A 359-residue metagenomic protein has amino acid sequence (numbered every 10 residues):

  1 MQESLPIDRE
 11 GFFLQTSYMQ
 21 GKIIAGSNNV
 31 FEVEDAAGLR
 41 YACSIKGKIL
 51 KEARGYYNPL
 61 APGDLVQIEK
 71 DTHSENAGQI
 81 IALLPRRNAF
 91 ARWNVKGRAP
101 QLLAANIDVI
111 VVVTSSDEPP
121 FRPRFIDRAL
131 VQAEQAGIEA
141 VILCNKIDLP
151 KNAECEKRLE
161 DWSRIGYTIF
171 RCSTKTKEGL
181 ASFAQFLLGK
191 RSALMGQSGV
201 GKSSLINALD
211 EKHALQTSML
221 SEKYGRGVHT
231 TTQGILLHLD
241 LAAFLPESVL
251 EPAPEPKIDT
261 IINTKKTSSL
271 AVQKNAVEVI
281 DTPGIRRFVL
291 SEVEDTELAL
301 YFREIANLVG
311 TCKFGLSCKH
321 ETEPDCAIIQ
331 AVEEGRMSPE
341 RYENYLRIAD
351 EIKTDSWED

Functional and structural regions predicted by a protein language model:
P6-E134, T264: C-terminal effector/interaction modules appended to NTPase cores
G11, L187, L205, T282 (+1 more regions): Conserved S/T- and glycine-rich ATP-binding loop of Class I adenylate-forming
S17, N29, R54-T72, L84-L103 (+4 more regions): Helix-rich effector regions associated with P-loop NTPase G domains
P120, P150-K151, E178, R286-V289: Catalytic P-loop NTPase motifs of RecA-like helicase/translocase cores
P123-R171, L346: Charged, amphipathic alpha-helical linker segments immediately N-terminal to NTP-binding catalytic cores
L149-V200: Canonical P-loop GTPase G-domain recognition
S204-L215: A conserved segment at the C-terminal end of the G1
